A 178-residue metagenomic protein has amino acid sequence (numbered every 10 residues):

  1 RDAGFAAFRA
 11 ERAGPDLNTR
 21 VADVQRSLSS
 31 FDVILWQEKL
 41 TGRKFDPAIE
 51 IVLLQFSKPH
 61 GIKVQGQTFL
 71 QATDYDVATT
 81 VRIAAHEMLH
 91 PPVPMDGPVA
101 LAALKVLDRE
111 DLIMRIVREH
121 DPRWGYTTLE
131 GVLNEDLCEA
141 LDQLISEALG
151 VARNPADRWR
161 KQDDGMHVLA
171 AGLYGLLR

Functional and structural regions predicted by a protein language model:
F8-V64: Auxiliary, metal-adjacent structural segments of Zn-dependent hydrolase domains
N18-S27, Q71, R123-L129: Second-shell loop/turn segments in exported
V24-F31, T79, I83, T128-V132 (+1 more regions): Soluble non-cytosolic domains of exported or imported proteins
F69-A84: Short pre-active-site segment immediately N-terminal to the catalytic Zn-binding motif
V81-V99: Active-site recognition of the HExxH zinc-binding catalytic motif
M95-R123: Post-HEXXH active-site segment of zinc metalloproteases
E119-R178: Long, well-structured alpha-helical subdomains associated with metal-dependent extracellular/ecto-lumenal hydrolases
